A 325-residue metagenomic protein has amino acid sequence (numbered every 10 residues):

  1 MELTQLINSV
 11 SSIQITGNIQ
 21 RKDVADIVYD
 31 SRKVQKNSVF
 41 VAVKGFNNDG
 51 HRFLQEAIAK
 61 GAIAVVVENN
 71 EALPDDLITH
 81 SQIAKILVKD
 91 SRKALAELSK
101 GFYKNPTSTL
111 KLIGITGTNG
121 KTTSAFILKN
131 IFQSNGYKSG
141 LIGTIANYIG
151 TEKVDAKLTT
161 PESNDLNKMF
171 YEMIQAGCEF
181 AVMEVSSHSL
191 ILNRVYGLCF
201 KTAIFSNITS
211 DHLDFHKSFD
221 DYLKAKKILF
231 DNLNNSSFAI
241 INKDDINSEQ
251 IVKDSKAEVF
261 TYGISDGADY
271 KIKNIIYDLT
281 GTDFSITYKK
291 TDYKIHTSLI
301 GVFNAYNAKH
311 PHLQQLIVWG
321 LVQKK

Functional and structural regions predicted by a protein language model:
M1-E97, I246, K271-I276, I300 (+1 more regions): N-terminal leader/targeting and accessory segments in enzymes
M1-Q20, N119-I131, N135, D266: N-terminal-biased segments
V10, R21, K60, H80-Q82 (+5 more regions): Short, well-ordered coil/turn elements that cap or connect secondary structure elements
F40, V65, K85, A203-I204 (+2 more regions): Short, well-ordered beta-strand core segments
E71, D90-K93, N207-D211, I264-G267: Short, acidic/turn-prone active-site loops that include or flank metal/cofactor- and phosphate-binding residues
L77-V88, V154-K157, K256-T261: Active-site regions of enzymes building and remodeling cell-envelope glycoconjugates
K93-K243, N247-A257, Y288, K309 (+1 more regions): Phosphate-binding loop of NTP-binding sites
H216-L223, K227, K253, A257-K325: Adenine nucleotide phosphate-binding catalytic loops in nucleotide-utilizing enzymes
